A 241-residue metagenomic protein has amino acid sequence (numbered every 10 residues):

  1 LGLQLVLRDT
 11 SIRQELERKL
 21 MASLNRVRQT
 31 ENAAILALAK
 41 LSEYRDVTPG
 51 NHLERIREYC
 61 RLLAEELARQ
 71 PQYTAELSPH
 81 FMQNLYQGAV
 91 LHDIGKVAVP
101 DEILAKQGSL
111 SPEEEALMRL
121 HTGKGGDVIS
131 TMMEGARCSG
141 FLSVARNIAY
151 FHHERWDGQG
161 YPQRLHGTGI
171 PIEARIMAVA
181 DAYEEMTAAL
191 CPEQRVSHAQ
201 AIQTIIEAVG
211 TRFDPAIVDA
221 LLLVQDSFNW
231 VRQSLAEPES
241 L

Functional and structural regions predicted by a protein language model:
L1-D9: PAS-family sensory domains
R8-M21: PAS-associated C-terminal cap
K19-E31: Short, charged amphipathic alpha-helical "coupling" segments at sensory-output junctions in signaling proteins
T30-L241: Histidine- and acidic-residue-rich, metal-dependent catalytic cores
